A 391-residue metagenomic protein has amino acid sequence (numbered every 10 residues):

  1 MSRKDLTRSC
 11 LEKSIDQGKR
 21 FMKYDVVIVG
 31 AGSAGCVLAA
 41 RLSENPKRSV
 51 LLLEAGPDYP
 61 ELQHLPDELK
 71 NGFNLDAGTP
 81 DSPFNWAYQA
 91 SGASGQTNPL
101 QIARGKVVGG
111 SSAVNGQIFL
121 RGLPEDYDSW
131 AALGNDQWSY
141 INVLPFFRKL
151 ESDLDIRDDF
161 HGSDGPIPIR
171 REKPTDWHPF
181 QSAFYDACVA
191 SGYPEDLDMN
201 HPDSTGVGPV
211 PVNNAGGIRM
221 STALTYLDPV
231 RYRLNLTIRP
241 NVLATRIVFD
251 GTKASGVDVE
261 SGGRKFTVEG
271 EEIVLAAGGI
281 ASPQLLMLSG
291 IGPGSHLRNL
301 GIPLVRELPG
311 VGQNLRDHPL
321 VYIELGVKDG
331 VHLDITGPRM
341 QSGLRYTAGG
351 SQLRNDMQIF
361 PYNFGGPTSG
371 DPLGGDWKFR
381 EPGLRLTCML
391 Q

Functional and structural regions predicted by a protein language model:
R3-Q391: N-terminal redox-cofactor-binding region of secreted/periplasmic oxidoreductases
